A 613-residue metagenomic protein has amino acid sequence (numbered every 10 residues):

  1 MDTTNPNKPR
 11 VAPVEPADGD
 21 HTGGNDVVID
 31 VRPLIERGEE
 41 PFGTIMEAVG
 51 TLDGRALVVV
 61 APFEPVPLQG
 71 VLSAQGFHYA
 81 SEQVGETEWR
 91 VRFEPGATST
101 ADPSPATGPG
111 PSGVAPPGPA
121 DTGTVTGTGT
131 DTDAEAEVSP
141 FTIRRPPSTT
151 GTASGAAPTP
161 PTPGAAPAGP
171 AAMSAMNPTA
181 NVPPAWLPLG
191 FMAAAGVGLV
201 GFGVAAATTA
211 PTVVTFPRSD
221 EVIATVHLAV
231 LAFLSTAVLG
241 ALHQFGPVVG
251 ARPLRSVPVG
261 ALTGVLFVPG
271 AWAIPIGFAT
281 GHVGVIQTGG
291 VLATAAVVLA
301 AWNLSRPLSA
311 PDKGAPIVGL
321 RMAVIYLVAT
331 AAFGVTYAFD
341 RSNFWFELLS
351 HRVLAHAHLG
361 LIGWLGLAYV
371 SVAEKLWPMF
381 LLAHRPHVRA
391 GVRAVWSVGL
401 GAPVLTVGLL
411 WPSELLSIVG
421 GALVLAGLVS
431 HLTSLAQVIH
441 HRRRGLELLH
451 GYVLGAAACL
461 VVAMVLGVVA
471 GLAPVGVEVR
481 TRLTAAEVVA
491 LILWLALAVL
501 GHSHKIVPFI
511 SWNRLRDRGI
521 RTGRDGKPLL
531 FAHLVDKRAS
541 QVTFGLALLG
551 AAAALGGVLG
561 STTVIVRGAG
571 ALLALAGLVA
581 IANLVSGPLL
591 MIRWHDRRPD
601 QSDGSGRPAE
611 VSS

Functional and structural regions predicted by a protein language model:
D2-E15, T100-P117, P140-R145, G151: SAM-dependent methyltransferases
D2-T51: An N-terminal amphipathic alpha-helical segment
D26, A56-V58, E88-R90: Intrinsic-disorder/low-complexity, polar/charged segments enriched in Ser/Thr/Lys/Arg/Asp/Glu/Gln
A56-H78, Q83: Short, structured protein-protein interaction patches enriched in aromatics and acidic/basic residues, typified by
G76-G110, S139-F141: C-terminal edge-of-domain segments
S104, S112, A120, P147 (+3 more regions): Ser/Thr/Pro-rich low-complexity tandem-repeat tracts
A106, V114-P116, D121-E137, P160: Intrinsically disordered, low-complexity tandem-repeat regions
T159-S613: Hydrophobic alpha-helical transmembrane segments of multi-pass integral membrane proteins
